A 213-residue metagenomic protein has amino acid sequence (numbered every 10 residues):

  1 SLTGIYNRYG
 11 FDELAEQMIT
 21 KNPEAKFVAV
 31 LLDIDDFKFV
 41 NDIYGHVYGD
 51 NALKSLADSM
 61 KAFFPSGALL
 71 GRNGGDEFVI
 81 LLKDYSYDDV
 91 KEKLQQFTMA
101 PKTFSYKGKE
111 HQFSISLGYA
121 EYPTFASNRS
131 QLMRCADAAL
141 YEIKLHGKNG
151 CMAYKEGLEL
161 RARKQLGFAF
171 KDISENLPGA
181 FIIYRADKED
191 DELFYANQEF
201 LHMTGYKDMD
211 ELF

Functional and structural regions predicted by a protein language model:
S1-E13, L32-H46, K54: Conserved nucleotide-binding and Mg2+-coordinating catalytic segments in signaling enzymes
R8-K26, A57-P65, Q165-F168: Short regulatory alpha-helical coupling segments that immediately precede and/or link into cyclic nucleotide signaling
Q17, Y48-G67, E77, L81 (+1 more regions): Active-site-proximal alpha-helical element of nucleotidyl cyclase-like catalytic domains and analogous helices
H46, K91, Y122-K148: Catalytic-core segments of nucleotide cyclases and related cyclic-nucleotide turnover enzymes
A68-R72: A short pre-motif secondary-structure segment
L81-V90, K107-E110, I115-L132, L158 (+1 more regions): Catalytic strand-loop-helix junctions within cyclic-nucleotide turnover domains
P123, E142-Q165: Flexible, glycine/charge-rich interdomain/linker segments that couple and regulate nucleotide signaling catalytic cores
F200-L212: PAS/PAS-like sensory domain cap-loop motif
